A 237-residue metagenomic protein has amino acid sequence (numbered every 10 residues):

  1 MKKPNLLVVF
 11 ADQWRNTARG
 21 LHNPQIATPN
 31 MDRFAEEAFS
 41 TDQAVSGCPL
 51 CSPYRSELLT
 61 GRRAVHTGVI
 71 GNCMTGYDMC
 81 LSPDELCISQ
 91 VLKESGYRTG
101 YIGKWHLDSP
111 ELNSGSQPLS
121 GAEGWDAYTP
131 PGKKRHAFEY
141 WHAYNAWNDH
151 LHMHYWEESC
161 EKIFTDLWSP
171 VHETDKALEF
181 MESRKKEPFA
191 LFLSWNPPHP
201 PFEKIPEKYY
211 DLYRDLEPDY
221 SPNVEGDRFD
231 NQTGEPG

Functional and structural regions predicted by a protein language model:
K2-L6, F39-D42, S95-R98, E139 (+1 more regions): Loop/turn elements at helix/coil->beta-strand transitions in domains of secreted/extracellular proteins
K2-P4, F10-Q25, A143-V171, L178-G237: Active-site-proximal cap/lid insertion segments
V8-A11, R15-I102, P110-N113, M153: Active-site segment of extracytoplasmic enzymes that catalyze sulfate/phosphate-ester chemistry
C48, L81, D166-E173: Aromatic-acidic/polar surface patches that form glycan- and anion
T67-T75, Q117-E123, E157-E161, Y209-Y213: Short glycine/proline- and charge-enriched loop/turn segments that cap or connect secondary-structure elements
E111-F138, P197-P222: Aromatic- and acidic-residue-enriched segments that line the glycan-binding/catalytic groove of carbohydrate-active
